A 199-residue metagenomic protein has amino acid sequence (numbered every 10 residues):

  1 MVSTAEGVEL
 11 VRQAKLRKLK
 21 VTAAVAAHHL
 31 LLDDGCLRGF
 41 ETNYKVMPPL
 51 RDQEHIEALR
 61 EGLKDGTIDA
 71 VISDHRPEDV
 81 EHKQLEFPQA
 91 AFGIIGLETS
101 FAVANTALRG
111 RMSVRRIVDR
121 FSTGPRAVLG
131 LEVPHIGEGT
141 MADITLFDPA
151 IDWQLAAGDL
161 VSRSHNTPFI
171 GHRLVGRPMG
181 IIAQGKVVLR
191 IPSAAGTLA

Functional and structural regions predicted by a protein language model:
M1-V71: Histidine/acidic residue-rich metal-binding segments in metalloenzymes
V2-E6, E54-A58, F92-T99, M112 (+3 more regions): Conserved active-site and cofactor/substrate-binding residues in soluble primary-metabolism enzymes
G7, L30, V80, P149 (+1 more regions): Conserved protein kinase catalytic core
V11-R12, K83-Q84, G158-D159: Short amphipathic alpha-helical segments
N43, K64, A70-V71, R76-P149: His/Asp/Glu-enriched, well-ordered alpha-helical/loop segment that forms or immediately abuts the divalent-metal
P49, S113-V114, A156-V161: Short, positively charged
Q89, M141-L198: C-terminal cap of metal-dependent C-N hydrolases
